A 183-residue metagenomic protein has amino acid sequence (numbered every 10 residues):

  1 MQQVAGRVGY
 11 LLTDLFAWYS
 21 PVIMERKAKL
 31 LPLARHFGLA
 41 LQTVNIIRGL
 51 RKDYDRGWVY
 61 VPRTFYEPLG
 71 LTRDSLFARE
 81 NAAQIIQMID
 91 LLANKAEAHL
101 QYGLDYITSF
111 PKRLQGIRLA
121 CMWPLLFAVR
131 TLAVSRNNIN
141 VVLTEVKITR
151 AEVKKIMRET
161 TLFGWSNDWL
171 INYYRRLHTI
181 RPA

Functional and structural regions predicted by a protein language model:
M1-A40, K52-A183: Catalytic cores of Mg2+-dependent Asp-rich isoprenoid enzymes
